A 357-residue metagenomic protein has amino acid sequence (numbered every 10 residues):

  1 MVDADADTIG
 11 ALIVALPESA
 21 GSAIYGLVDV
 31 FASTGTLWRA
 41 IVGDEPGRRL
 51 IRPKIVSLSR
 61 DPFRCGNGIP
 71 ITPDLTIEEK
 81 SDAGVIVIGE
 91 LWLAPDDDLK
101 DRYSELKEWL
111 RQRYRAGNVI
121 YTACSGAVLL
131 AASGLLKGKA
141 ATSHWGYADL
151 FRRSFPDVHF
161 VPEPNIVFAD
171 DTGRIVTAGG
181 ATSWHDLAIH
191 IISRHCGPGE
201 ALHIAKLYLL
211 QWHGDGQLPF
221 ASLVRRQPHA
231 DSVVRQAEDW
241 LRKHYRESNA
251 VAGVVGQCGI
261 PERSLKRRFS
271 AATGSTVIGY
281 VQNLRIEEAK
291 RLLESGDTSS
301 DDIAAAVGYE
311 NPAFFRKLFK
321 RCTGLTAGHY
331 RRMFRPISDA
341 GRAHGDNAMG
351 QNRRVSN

Functional and structural regions predicted by a protein language model:
M1-A131: N-terminal functional module of multi-domain proteins
K137-N165, H203-I204: A conserved active-site-flanking secondary-structure segment within enzyme catalytic domains
F168-A205: Conserved anion/nucleotide-ligand pocket segment
H195-D239, E247: Accessory alpha-helical/coil subdomains and C-terminal extensions that flank or cap enzyme catalytic cores
L223-N249, V254-C258, G279-T298, I337: A short, Lys/Arg-enriched amphipathic alpha-helix from helix-turn-helix/homeodomain DNA-binding modules
R242-H244, S248-L284, A304-H329: Basic/polar phosphate-binding segments, predominantly the helix-turn-helix DNA-binding elements of transcriptional
S299, A306, A313-N357: …primarily DNA-binding HTH/wHTH and HhH modules…
